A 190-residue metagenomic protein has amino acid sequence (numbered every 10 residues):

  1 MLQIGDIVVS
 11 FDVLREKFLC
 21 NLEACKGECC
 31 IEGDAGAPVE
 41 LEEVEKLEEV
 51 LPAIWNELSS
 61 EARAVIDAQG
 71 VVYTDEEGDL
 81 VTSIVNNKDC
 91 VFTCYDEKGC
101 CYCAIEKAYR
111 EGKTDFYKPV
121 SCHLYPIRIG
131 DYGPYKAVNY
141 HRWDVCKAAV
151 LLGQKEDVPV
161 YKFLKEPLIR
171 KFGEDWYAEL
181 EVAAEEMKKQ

Functional and structural regions predicted by a protein language model:
M1-Q190: Short loop/turn segments that flank or connect secondary-structure elements
